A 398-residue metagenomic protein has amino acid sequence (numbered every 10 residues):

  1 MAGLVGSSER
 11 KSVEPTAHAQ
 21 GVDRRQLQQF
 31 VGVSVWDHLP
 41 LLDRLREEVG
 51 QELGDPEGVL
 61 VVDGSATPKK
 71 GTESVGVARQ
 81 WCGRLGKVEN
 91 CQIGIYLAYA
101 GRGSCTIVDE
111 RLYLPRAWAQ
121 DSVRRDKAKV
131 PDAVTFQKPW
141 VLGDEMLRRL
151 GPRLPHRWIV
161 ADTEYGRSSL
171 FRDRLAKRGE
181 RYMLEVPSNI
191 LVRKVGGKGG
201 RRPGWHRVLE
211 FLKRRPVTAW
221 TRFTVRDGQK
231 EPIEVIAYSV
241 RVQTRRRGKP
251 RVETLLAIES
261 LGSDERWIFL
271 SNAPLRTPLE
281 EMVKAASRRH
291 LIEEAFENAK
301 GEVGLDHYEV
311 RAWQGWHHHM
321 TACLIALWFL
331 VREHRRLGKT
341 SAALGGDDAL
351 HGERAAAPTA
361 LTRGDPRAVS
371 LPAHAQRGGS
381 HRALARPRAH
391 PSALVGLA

Functional and structural regions predicted by a protein language model:
M1, V13, L279, I292 (+1 more regions): Short runs of predominantly hydrophobic/aromatic residues within well-ordered alpha helices that form helix-helix
M1-V160, E164-L191, K198, R202 (+2 more regions): Conserved, well-structured functional cores that handle cations and Mg-NTP chemistry
L4-S8, Q20, S34, A273 (+3 more regions): Generic structural signal for hydrophobic core residues of well-folded globular domains
D23-Q26, L261-R266, A273-P278, A299-Y308: Short acidic (Asp/Glu) and glycine-rich catalytic loops that position anionic groups and cofactors
V62-A66, Y165, L209, K213 (+1 more regions): Short amphipathic alpha-helical "interface-anchor" segments enriched in bulky aromatics
I93, E265, L291, T321-L324: Catalytic-loop motifs flanking and including active-site residues across diverse enzymes
G103-A128, D132, F136, R181-L291 (+5 more regions): An anionic, glycine-rich sequence signature occurring as long contiguous blocks
V303-R367: Basic, amphipathic alpha-helical segments enriched in Lys/Arg and hydrophobic/aromatic residues
